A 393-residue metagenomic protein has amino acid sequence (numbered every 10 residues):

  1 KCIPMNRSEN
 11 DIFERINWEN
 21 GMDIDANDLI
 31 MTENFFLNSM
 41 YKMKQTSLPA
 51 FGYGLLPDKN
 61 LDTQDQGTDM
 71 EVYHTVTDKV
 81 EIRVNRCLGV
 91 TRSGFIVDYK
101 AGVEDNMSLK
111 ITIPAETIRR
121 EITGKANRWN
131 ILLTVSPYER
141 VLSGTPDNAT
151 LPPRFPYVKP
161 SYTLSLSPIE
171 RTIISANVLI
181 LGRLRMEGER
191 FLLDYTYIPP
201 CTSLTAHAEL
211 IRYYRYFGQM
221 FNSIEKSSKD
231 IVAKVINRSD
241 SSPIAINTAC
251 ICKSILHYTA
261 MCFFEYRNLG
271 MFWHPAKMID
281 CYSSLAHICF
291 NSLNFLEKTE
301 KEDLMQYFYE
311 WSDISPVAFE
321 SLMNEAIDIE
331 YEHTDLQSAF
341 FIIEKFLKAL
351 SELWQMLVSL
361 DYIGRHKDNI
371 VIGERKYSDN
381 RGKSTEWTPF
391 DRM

Functional and structural regions predicted by a protein language model:
P4, D147-A286: Mixed-charge (acidic/basic) macromolecular-recognition segments
P4-I12, N17-D23, N27-M31, F35-M40 (+3 more regions): Non-catalytic accessory regions used for complex assembly or targeting
R7-I96: N-terminal "first-domain core" detector
M43-Y53, T145-V158: Short linear, low-complexity motifs centered on an aromatic residue
T91-S93, V103, V135-E139: Short, flexible loop/turn elements at secondary-structure junctions
V97-D105, T196: Short amphipathic beta-strand/extended segments with alternating polar/hydrophobic composition
S108-D147: Elongated alpha-helical scaffolds
N268-M393: Extended, amphipathic alpha-helical scaffolds
